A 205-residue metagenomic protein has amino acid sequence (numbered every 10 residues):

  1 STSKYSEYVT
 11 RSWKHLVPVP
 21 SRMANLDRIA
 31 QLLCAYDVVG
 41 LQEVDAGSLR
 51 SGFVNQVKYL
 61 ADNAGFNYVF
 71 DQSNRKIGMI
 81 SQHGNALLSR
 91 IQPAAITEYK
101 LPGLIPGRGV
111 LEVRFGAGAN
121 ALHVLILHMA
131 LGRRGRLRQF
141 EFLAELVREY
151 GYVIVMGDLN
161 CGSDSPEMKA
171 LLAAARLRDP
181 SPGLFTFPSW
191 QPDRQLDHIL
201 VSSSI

Functional and structural regions predicted by a protein language model:
S1, E43-V44, Q72-R75, I91 (+3 more regions): Active-site-proximal beta-strand/loop segments in catalytic clefts of secreted hydrolases
S1-H15, T97, E112, A121-A130: Active-site-proximal beta-strand elements of phosphoester/diester hydrolases
S1-N63, K76-G78: N-terminal, active-site-proximal structural segment of metallo-dependent hydrolase catalytic domains
R28-S51, V113, H123-L127, L143-A170 (+1 more regions): Active-site beta-strand/loop signature of hydrolases that rely on acidic residues for catalysis
S48-F53, N67-S89, P106, N160-I205: Active site of divalent-metal-dependent phosphoester/diester hydrolases
L49-V54, K100, G135-L137: Short, solvent-exposed loop/turn segments at secondary-structure boundaries
F53-K58, R138-A144: Charged helix-capping and loop-helix junction motifs
H83, S89-A94, P106-I126: Beta-strand-turn-beta hairpins that frame and shape the catalytic cleft of phosphate-ester-processing enzymes
